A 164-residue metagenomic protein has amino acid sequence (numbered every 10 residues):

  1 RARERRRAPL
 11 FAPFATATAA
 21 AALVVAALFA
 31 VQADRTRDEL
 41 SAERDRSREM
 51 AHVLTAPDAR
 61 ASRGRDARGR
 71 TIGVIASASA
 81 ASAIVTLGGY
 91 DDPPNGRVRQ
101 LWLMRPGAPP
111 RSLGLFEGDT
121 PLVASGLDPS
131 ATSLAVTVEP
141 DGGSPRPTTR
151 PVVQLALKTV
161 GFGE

Functional and structural regions predicted by a protein language model:
R1-E164: N-terminal targeting/export leaders
